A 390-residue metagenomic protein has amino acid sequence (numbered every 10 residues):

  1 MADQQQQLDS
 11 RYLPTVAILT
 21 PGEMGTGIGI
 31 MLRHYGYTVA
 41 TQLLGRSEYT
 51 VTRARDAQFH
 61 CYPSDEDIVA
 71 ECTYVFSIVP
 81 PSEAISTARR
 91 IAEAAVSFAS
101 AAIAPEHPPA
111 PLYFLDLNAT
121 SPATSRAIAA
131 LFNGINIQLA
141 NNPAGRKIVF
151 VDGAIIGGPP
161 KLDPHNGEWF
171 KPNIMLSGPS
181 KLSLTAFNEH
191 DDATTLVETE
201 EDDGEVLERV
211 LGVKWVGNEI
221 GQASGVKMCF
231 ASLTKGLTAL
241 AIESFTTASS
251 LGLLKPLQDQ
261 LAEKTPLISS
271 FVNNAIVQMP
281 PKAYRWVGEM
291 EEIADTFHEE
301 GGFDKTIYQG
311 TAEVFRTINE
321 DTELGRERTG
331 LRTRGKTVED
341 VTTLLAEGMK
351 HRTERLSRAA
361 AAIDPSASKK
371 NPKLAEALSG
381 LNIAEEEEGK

Functional and structural regions predicted by a protein language model:
M1-F76, S97-P108, G212: NAD(P)+-binding Rossmann beta1-loop-alpha1 motif at the extreme N-terminus of oxidoreductases
M1-I18, F98-P105, T195-E201, R209 (+1 more regions): Eukaryotic N-terminal targeting leaders
V39, C61, V149-F150, K255: Hydrophobic beta-strand scaffold residues
F59-A123, K147, N173-M175: Rossmann-like NAD(P)-binding element
T120-K235: Rossmann-fold dinucleotide-binding core
A223-R334: Helical "substrate-binding/catalytic lid" subdomain of Rossmann-like NAD(P)-dependent dehydrogenases/reductases
V287-K390: C-terminal active-site/capping subdomain that shapes the small-molecule cofactor and substrate pocket of enzyme
